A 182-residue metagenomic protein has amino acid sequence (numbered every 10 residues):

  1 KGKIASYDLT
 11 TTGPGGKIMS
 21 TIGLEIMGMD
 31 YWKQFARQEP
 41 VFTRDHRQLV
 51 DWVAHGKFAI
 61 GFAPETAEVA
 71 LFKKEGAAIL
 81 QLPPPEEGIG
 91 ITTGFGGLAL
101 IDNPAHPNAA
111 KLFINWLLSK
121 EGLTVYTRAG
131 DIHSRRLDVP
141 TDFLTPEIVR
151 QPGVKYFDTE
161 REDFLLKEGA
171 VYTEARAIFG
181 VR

Functional and structural regions predicted by a protein language model:
K1-V50, A54: Extracytoplasmic ligand-binding site segments that recognize negatively charged/polar headgroups
T10-P14, T66-V69, E86-I89, A105 (+1 more regions): Solvent-exposed loop/turn segments at secondary-structure junctions within structured extracellular/periplasmic domains
L24, R37, A54, F58 (+4 more regions): Sec-exported extracytoplasmic/periplasmic mature domains
W32-A36, V41-T43, G76-D102: Periplasmic-binding protein-like
L49-V50, F58, E68, A110 (+1 more regions): Short, hydrophobic alpha-helical packing/hinge segments within bilobed ligand-binding/sensory domains
A59-I79: A ligand-binding cleft/hinge motif common to bilobed small-molecule-binding domains
G96-T159: Mature extracytoplasmic/periplasmic domains
F157-R182: Conserved C-terminal helix/tail region of periplasmic/extracytoplasmic solute-binding proteins
